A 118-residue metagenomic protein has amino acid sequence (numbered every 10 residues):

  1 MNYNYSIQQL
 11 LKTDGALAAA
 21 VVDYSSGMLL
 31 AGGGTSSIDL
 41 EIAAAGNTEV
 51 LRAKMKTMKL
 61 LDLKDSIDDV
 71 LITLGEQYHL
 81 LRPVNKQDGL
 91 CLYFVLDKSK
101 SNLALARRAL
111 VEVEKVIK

Functional and structural regions predicted by a protein language model:
M1-K118: Non-catalytic interaction/Regulatory regions outside core domains
